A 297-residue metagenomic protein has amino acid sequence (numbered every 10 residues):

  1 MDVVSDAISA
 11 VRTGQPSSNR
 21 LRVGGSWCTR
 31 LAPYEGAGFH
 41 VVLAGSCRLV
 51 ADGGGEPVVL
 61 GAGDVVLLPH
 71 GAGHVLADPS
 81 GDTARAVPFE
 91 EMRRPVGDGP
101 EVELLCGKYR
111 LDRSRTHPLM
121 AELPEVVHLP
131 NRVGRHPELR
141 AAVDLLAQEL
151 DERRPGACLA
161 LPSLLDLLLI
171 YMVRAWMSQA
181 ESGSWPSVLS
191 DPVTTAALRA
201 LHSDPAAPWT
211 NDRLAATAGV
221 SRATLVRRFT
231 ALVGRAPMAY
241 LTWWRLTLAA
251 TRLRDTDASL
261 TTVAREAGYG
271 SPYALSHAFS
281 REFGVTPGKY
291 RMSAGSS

Functional and structural regions predicted by a protein language model:
M1, M292-S297: Actinobacteria-biased recognition of intrinsically disordered, low-complexity terminal regions
M1-V65, A72-P95: Generic protein-terminus/edge-of-domain signal
R20, P57, V65-L67, L104-K108 (+1 more regions): Conserved hydrophobic/aromatic beta-strand scaffold that supports enzyme active sites
W27, A180-W185, L232-V233: Short, Lys/Arg-enriched N-terminal segment that forms or immediately precedes the first helix of a structured domain
V42, L201-D204, R252-L253: Short helix-to-turn junction characteristic of helix-turn-helix DNA-binding domains, especially the helix
S80-L104, R113-H128: Double-stranded beta-helix
L105-S114, E125-H202: An amphipathic alpha-helical interaction segment
L167, Y171-M177, A196-T247, T262-S293: Basic/polar phosphate-binding segments, predominantly the helix-turn-helix DNA-binding elements of transcriptional
